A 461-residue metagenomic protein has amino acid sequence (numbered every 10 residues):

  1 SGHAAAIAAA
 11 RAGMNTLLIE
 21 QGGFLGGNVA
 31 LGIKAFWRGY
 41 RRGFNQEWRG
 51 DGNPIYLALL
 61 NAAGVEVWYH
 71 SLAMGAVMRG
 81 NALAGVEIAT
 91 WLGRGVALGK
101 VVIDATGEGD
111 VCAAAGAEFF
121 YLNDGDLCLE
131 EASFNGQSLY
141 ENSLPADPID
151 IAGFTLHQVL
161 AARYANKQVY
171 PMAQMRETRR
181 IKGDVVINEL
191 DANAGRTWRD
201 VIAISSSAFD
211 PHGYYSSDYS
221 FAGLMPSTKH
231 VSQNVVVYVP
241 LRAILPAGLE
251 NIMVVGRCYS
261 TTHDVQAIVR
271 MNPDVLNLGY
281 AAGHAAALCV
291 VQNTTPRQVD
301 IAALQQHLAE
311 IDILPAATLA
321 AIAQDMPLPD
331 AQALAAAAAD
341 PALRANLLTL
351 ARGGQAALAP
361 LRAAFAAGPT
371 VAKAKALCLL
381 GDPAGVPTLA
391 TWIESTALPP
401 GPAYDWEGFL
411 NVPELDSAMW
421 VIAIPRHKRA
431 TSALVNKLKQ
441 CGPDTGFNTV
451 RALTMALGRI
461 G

Functional and structural regions predicted by a protein language model:
G2: N-terminal Rossmann-fold NAD(P) dinucleotide-binding loop
I7, R11, A281-V291, C378 (+1 more regions): Short glycine/serine- and small hydrophobic-enriched flexible loop segments
A8, A12-N15, I19-A82, T90 (+2 more regions): Conserved N-terminal/central alpha/beta ligand/cofactor-binding core
N28, H70, A89-V101, A105-Q332 (+2 more regions): Flavin (FAD/FMN)-binding glycine-rich loop and adjacent Rossmann-like elements that form
G52, Y56, G107-V111, A357 (+3 more regions): Stable alpha-helical elements in mature extracytoplasmic
D330-A338, P360-R362, T388-I393, A433-L438: Buried hydrophobic core positions in alpha-solenoid tandem helical repeats
A342-Q355, A359-A364, T370-P383, T391 (+2 more regions): Structural detector for internal amphipathic alpha-helices that build alpha-solenoid repeat scaffolds
